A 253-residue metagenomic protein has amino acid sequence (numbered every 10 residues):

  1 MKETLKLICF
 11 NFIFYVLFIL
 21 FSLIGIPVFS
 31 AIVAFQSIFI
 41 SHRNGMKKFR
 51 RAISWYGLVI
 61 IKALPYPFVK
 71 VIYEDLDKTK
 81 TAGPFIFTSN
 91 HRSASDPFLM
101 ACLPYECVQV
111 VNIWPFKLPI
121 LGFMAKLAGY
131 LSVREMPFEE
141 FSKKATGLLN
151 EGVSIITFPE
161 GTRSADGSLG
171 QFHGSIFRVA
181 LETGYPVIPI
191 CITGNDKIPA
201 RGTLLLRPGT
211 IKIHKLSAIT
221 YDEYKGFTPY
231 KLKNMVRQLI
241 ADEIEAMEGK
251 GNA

Functional and structural regions predicted by a protein language model:
M1-K70: N-terminal membrane-anchoring alpha-helices
L5-I8, E139-A253: Non-catalytic C-terminal accessory region of glycerolipid acyltransferases and related lyso-lipid remodeling enzymes
S30-W55, Y66-P67, T79-P137: Catalytic core of membrane glycerolipid acyltransferases/transacylases, capturing the structured, soluble-facing
L58-I61, M100, L121, A145-T146 (+1 more regions): Short amphipathic alpha-helical segments and helix-helix/interface helices
Y66-E74, M136-E139, N195-K197: Short gly/ser/thr-rich secondary-structure transition/capping motifs
D75, N90, V111-N112, F158-P159 (+1 more regions): A secondary-structure boundary/capping signal
D75-K80, T146-N150: Short amphipathic alpha-helix with an adjacent loop that forms part of the alpha/beta core around
